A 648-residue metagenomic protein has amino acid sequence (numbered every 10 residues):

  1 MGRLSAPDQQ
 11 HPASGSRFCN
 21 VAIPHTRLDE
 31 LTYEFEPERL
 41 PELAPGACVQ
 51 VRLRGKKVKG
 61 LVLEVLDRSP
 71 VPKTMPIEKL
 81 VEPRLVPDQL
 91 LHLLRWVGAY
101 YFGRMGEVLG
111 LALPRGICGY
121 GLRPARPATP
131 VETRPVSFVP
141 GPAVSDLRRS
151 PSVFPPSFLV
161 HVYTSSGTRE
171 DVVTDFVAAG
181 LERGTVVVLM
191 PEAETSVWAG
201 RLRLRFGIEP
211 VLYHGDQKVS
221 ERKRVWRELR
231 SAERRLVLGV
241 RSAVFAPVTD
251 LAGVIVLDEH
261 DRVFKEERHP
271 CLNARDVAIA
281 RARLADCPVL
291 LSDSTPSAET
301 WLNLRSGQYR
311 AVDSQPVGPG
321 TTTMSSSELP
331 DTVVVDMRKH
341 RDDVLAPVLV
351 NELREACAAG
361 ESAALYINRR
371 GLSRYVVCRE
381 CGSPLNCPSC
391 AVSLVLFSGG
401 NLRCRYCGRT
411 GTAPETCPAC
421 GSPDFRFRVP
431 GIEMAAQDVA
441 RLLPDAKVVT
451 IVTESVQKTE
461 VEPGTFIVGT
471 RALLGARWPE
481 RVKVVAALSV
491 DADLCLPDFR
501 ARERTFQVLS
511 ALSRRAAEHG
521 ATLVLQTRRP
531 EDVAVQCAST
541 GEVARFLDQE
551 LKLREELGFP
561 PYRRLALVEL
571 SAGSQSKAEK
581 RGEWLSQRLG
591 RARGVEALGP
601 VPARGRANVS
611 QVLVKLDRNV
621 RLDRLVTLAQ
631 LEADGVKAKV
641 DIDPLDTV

Functional and structural regions predicted by a protein language model:
M1-D331, V335-R338, A356-A358, I367 (+6 more regions): Accessory, non-ATPase domains that flank or precede helicase/AAA+ motor cores in DNA-metabolism machines
G15, R27, R54-K56, L204 (+9 more regions): Short flexible coil/turn linkers enriched for glycine and charged/polar residues that connect secondary-structure
C48, P296, N351-E352, A359-E361 (+2 more regions): C-terminal helicase module of SF1/SF2 nucleic-acid helicases/translocases
P83-P87, S166-E170, V188-E192, R268-C271 (+11 more regions): Conserved phosphate/pyrophosphate-binding and hydrolysis machinery centered on Walker-type P-loop NTPases, extending
E194, S242-V244, H260-D261, R369-L372 (+3 more regions): Short glycine-rich anion-binding loops that position phosphate/pyrophosphate groups of nucleotides and phosphorylated
V344, E355-R441: Cys/His-rich short segments
